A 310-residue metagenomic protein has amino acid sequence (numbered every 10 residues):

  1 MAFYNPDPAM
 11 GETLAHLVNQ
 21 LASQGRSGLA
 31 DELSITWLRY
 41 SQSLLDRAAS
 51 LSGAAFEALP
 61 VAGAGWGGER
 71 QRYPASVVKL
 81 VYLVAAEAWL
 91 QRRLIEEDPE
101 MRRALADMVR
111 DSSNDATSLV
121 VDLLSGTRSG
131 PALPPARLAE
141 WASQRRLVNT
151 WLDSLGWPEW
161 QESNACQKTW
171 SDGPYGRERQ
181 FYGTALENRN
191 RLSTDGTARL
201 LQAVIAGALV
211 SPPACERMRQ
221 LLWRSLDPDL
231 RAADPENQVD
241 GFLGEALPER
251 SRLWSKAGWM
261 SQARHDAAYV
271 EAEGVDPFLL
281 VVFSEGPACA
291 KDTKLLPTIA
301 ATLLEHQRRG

Functional and structural regions predicted by a protein language model:
M1-L21, G25-E32, R189, S193 (+1 more regions): Structured C-terminal helix/loop/strand segments within mature extracytoplasmic catalytic/sensor domains
A2-R39, E100-T184, N190-G196: Active-site-adjacent helix/loop patches that line small-molecule binding or acyl-intermediate pockets
T13-W66, V270-E271: A short, well-structured edge-of-sheet supersecondary motif
S41-L44, Q71-Y73, D115-A116, G126-T127 (+5 more regions): Solvent-exposed loop/turn segments at secondary-structure junctions within structured extracellular/periplasmic domains
G65-P74, V109, L186: A short glycine/serine-rich beta->alpha loop
R72-I95, M108, L280: Active-site SXXK
V84-R92, D122, R199-A206, E305: Short glycine/serine- and small hydrophobic-enriched flexible loop segments
A88-D107, T117, S211-P212: Short, well-structured active-site flanking segments
